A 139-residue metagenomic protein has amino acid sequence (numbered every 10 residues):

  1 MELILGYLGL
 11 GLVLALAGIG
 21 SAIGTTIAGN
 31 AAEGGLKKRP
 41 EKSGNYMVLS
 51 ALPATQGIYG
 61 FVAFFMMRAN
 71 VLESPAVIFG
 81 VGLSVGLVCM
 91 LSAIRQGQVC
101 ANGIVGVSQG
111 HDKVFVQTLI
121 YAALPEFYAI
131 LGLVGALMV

Functional and structural regions predicted by a protein language model:
M1-V139: Hydrophobic, small-residue-rich transmembrane alpha-helices and their short perimembrane loops in multi-pass membrane
